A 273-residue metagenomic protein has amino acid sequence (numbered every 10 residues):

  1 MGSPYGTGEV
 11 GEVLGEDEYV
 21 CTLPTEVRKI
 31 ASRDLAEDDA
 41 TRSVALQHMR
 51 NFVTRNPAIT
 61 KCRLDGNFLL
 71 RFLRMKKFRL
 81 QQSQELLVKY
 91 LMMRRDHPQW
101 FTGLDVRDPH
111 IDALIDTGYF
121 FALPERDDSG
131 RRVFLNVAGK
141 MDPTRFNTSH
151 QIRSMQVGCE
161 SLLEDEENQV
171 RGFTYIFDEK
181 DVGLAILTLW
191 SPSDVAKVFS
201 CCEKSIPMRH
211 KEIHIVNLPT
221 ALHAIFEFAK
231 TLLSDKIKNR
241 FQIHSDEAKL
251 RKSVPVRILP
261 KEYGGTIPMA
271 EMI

Functional and structural regions predicted by a protein language model:
M1-I273: Basic, amphipathic alpha-helical/coil surface patches used to engage anionic, phosphate-bearing ligands and membranes
